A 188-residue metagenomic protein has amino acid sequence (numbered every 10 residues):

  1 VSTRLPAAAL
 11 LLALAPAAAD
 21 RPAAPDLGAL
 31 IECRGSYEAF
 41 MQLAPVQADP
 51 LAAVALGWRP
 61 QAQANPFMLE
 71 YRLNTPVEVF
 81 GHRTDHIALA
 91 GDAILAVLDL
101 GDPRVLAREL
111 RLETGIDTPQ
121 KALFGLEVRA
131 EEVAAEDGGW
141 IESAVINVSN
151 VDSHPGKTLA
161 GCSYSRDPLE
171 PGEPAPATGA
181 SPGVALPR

Functional and structural regions predicted by a protein language model:
V1-A7: Bacterial N-terminal signal peptides that target proteins for export
L10-A19: Hydrophobic h-region of N-terminal signal peptides that target proteins for export in Gram-negative bacteria
D20-N74: N-terminal export/targeting and maturation segments
A39, V77, G101-R104, D152 (+1 more regions): Residues that cap or initiate secondary-structure elements
P66-M68, A93-L95, G156-L159: A generic structural signal for beta-strand entry/edge sites
L73-D137: Long, charged/polar, surface-exposed segments that mediate recognition or autoinhibition
R111-R188: Non-cytosolic coordination micro-motifs
